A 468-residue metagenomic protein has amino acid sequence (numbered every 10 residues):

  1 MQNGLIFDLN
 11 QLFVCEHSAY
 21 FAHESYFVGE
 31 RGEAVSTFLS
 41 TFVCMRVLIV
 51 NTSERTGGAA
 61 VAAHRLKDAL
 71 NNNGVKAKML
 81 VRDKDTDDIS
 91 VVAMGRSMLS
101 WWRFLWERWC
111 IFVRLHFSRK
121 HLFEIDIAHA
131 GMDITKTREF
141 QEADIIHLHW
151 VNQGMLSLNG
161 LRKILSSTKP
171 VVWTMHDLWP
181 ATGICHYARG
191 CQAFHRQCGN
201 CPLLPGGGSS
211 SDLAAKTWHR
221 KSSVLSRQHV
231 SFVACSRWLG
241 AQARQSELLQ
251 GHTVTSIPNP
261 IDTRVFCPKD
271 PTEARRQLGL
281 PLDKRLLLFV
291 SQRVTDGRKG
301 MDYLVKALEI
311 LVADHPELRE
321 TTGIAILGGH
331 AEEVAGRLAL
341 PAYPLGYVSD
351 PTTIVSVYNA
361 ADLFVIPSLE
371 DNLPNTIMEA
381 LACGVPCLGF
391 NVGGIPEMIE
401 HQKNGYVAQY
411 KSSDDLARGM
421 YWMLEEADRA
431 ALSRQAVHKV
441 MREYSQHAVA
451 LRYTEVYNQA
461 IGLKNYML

Functional and structural regions predicted by a protein language model:
T182-Y187, G208-S256, I261-V265, P271: A short, active-site helix/loop in glycosyltransferases that binds the activated sugar's phosphate group
P281-K299, V305-E309: Conserved donor-binding/catalytic core segment of Leloir-type glycosyltransferases
H315-T322, G328-V355: Nucleotide-activated donor-binding/catalytic signature segment of Leloir-type glycosyltransferases, i.e., the conserved
S356-A361: Short alpha-helical donor nucleotide-sugar binding micro-motif in glycosyltransferases
L369: Aromatic "clamp/platform" in nucleotide-sugar-dependent glycosyltransferases that forms part of the donor/acceptor
P386-G389: Short hydrophobic beta-strand element within catalytic cores of glycosyltransferases and related nucleotide-activated
H401-Q402, Y406-S413, W422-A427: Conserved acidic donor-binding segment of nucleotide-sugar-dependent glycosyltransferases
D415, D428-E443, R452-E455: A short, well-ordered alpha-helix in the C-terminal region of glycosyltransferases
